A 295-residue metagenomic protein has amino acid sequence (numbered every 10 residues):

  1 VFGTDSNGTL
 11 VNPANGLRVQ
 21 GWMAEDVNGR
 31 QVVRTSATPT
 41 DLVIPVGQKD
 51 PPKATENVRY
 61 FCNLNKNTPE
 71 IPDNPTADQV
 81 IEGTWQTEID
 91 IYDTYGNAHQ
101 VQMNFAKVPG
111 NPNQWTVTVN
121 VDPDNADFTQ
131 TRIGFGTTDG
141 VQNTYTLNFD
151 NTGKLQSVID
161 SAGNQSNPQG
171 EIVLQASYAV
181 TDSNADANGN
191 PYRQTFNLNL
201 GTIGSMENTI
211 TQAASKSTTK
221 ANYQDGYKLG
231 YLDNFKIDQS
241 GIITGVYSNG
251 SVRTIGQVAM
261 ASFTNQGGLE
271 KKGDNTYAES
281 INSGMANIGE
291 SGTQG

Functional and structural regions predicted by a protein language model:
V1-G295: Small/polar low-complexity and glycine-rich loop motifs
